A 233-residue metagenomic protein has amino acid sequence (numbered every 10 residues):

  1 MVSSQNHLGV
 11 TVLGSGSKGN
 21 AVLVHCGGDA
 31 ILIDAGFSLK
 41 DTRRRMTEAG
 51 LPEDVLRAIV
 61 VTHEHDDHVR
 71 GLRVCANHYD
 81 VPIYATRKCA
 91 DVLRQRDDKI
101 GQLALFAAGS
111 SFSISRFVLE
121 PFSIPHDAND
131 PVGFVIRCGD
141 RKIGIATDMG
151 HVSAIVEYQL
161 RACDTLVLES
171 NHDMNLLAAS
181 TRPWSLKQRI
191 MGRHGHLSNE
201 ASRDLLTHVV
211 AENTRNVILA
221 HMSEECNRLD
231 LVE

Functional and structural regions predicted by a protein language model:
M1-A49, V132-T147, T165: Conserved beta-strand hairpin/beta-sheet module of binuclear metal-dependent hydrolase folds, prominently
T11-A21, V61-L72, A76, A90 (+2 more regions): Structured catalytic core of nucleotide-sugar glycosyltransferases
D29, Y79-P82, A211-N216: A short helix->loop->beta-strand "cap" motif at the edges of active sites that frequently abuts
I33-G36, R57-E64, Y84-R87, G144-D148 (+2 more regions): Active-site neighborhood of phospho(di)ester-bond hydrolases with catalytic His/Asp-centered motifs
S38-A85: Active-site metal-binding motif and surrounding structural segment of the metallo-beta-lactamase
D66-V69, A90-V92, A128-N129, H151-A154 (+2 more regions): Active-site environment of divalent metal-dependent phosphoester hydrolases
T86-D140: Metallo-beta-lactamase
A154-E233: Cap/insert and terminal regions of metallo-dependent hydrolase folds
